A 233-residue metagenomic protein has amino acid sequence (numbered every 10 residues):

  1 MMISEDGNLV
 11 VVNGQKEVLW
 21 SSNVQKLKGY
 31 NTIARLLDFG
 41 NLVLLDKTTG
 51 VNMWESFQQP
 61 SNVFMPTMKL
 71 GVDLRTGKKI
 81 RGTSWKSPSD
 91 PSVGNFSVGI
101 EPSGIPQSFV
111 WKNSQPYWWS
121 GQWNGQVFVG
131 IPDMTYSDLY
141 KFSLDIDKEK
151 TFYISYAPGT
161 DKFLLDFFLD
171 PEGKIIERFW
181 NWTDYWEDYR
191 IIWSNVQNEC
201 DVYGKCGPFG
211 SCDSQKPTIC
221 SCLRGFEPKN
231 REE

Functional and structural regions predicted by a protein language model:
M1-E233: Beta-rich ligand-binding surfaces for carbohydrates and other polyanions
